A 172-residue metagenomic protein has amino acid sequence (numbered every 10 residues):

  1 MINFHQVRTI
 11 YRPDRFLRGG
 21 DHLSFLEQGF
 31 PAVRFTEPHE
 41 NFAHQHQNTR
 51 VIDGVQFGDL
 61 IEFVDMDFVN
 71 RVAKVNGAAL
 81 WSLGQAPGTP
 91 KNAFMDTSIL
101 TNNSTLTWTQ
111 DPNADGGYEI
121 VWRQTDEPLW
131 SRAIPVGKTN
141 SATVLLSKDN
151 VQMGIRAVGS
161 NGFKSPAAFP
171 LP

Functional and structural regions predicted by a protein language model:
M1-K91: Active-site-adjacent substrate-binding region of metalloamidase/peptidase-like peptide-processing proteins
T97-T101: Short, solvent-exposed loop/linker segments at the N-terminal edge of repeated beta-sheet extracellular domains
N102-D115: Conserved aromatic anchor
G117-V121: Short beta-strand elements bearing conserved aromatic residues within extracellular beta-rich modules
W122-L129, V158-S160: Change "in extracellular beta-sheet-rich domains … of secreted and cell-surface proteins" to "in beta-sheet-rich domains
R132-T139: Short beta-strand segments within Ig-like beta-sandwich modules, predominantly Fibronectin type-III
T143-S165: Beta-strand-rich modules
A167-P172: Short beta-strand elements
